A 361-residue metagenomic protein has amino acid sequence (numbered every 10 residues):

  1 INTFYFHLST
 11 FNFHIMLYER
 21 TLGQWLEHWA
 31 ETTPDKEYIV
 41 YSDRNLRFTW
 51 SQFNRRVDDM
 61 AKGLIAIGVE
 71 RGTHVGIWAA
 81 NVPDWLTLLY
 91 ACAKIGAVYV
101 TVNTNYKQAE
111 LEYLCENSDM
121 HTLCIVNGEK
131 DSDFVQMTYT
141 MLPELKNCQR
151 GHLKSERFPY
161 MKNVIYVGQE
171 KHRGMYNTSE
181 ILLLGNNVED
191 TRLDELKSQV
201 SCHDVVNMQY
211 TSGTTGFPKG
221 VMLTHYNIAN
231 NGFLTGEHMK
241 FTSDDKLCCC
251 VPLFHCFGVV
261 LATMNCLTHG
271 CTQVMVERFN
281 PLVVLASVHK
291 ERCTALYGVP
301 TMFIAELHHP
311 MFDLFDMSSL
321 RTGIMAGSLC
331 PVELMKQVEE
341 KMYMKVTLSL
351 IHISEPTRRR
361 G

Functional and structural regions predicted by a protein language model:
M16-I39, R55: A short N-terminal helical cap/helix-turn-helix that marks the beginning of AMP-binding/adenylate-forming
E27, Y38-Y90, K107-E112, S179-N186 (+2 more regions): Conserved AMP-binding/adenylate-forming core of the ANL superfamily
P34-E37, R157-M161, I165-H172, Y176-Y210 (+2 more regions): Conserved pre-ATP/AMP-binding loop-to-beta segment of ANL
R47-S51, K197-Q199, V206-N230, R359: Conserved AMP-binding A3 loop
A61-K62, T73-H74, A80-V100, T104-Q108 (+6 more regions): A short helix-loop-beta submotif of the ANL/AMP-binding
I95-L184: Structural core segment of the AMP-binding/adenylate-forming
L182-N186, C293-G298, L307-S354, R358-R359: Gly/Ser/Thr-rich phosphate-binding loop
A229-K246, F254-A295, F303-A305, H309-M311: Conserved AMP-binding/adenylation subdomain of ANL enzymes
